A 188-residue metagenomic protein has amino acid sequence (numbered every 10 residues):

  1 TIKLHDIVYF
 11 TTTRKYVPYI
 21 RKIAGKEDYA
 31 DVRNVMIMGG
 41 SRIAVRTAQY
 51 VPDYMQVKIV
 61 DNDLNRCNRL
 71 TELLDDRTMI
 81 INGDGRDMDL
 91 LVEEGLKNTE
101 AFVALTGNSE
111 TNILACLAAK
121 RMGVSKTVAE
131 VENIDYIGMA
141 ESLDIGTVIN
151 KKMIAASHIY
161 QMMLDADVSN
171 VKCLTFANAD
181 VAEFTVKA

Functional and structural regions predicted by a protein language model:
T1-A188: Cytosolic regulatory regions of ion transport systems
